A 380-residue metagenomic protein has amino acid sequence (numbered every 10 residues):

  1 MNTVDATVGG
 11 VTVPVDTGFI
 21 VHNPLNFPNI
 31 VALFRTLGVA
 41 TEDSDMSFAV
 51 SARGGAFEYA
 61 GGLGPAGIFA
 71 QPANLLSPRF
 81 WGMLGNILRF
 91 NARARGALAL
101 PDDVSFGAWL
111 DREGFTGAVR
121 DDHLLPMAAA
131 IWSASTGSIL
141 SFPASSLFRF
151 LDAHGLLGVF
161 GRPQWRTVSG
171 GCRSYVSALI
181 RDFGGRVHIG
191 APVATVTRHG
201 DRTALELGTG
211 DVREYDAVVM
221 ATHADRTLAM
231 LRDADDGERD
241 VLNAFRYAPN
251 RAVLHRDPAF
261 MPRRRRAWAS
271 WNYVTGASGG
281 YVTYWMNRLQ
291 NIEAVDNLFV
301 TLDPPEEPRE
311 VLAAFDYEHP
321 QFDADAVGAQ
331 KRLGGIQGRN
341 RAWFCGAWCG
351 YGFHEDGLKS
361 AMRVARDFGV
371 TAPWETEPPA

Functional and structural regions predicted by a protein language model:
M1-V21: Conserved N-terminal glycine-rich FAD pyrophosphate-binding loop of Rossmann-like flavoproteins
T3-V4, A60-A66, A267, G279-A380: Conserved flavin/dinucleotide-binding core of flavoenzymes
G10, G54, G208-G210: Glycine-centered tight beta-turn/hairpin loop motif at sheet-sheet or coil-to-beta transitions
V13, N23-A144, F148-R149: Mobile amphipathic helical/loop "lid" adjacent to a hydrophobic cofactor/ligand pocket
P14, E42, R186-G190, W343: General small-molecule cofactor/ligand-binding pocket signal
F19-T36, Y175-R186: N-terminal Rossmann-like dinucleotide/flavin-binding domain of flavoprotein oxidoreductases that bind FAD/FMN
R149-G208, R213: Helical element adjacent to the flavin cofactor pocket in flavoenzyme catalytic cores
A191-P320: Mid-domain catalytic core of redox enzymes that form a hydrophobic substrate pocket/lid adjacent to a catalytic redox
